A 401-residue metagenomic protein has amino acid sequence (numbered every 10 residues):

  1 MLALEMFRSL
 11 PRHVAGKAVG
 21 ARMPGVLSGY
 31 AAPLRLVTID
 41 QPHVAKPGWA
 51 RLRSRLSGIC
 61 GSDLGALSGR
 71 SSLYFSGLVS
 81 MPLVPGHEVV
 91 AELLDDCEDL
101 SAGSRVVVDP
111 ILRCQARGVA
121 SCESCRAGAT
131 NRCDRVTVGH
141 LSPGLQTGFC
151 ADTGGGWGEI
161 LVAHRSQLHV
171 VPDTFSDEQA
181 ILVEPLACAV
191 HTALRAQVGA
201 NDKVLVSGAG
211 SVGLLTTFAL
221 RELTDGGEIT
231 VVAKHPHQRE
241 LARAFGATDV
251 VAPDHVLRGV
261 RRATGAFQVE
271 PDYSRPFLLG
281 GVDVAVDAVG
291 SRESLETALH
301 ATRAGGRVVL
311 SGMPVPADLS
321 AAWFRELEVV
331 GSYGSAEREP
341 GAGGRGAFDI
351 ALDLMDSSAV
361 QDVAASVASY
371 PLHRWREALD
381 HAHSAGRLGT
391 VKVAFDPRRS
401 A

Functional and structural regions predicted by a protein language model:
M1-E88, E159-I160, R398-A401: Short N-terminal strand-loop motif that marks the start of NAD(P)H/FAD-dependent oxidoreductase cofactor-binding domains
S9-P11, Y273, E296, R345-A401: C-terminal hydrophobic helical "lid"/dimerization subdomain of Rossmann-like NAD(P)H-dependent oxidoreductases
D40-S57, S72-R126, P172-T174: Glycine-rich beta-strand-centered segment in the early N-terminal region that forms part of a ligand/cofactor-binding
S76, H87, R113-S207: NAD(P)H dinucleotide-binding glycine-rich loop of Rossmann-like/cofactor-binding domains, especially the beta1-alpha1
K203-A209, E222-E293: Adenosine-nucleotide cofactor-binding segment
G265-R275, L279, P316-V367, R376-E377: C-terminal substrate-binding/catalytic core of Rossmann-like NAD(P)-dependent dehydrogenases/reductases
T302-R303: Helix-to-beta-strand junctions that scaffold the AdoMet/dcAdoMet cofactor pocket in Class I SAM-dependent enzymes
